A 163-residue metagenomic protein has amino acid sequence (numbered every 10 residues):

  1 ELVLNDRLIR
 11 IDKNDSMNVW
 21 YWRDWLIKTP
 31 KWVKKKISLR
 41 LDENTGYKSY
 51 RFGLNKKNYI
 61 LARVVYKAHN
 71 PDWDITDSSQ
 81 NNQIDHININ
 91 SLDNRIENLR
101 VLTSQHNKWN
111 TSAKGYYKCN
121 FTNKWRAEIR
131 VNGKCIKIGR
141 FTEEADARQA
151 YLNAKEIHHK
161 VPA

Functional and structural regions predicted by a protein language model:
E1-S49, G53-L54: Short helix-coil boundary/hinge micro-motifs
K35, K57-Y59, I136-K137: Short beta-strand segments
Y47-L54, N58, K155-V161: Short, solvent-exposed cationic patches
N55-N132: Short, cationic Gly/His-enriched loop motifs
Q105-K108, I157-A163: Extended, polar beta-sheet/loop recognition surfaces of beta-rich domains that mediate binding to diverse ligands
K134-E144: A short, exposed loop/beta-hairpin motif centered on an aromatic-Gly-Thr core
T142-H158: A short, charged, amphipathic alpha-helix used as a generic interaction element across diverse proteins
